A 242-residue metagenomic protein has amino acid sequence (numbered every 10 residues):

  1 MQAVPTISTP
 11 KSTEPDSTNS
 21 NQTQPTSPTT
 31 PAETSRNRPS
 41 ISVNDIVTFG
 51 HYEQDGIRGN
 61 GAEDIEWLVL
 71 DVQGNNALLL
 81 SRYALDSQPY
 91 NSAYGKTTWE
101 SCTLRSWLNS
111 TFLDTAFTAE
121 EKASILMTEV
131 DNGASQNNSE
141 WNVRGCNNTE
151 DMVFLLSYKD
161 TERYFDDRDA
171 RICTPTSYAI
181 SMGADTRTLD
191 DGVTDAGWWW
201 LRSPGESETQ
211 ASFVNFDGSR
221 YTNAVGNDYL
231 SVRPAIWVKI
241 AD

Functional and structural regions predicted by a protein language model:
A3-S35: N-terminal, intrinsically disordered, polar/charged segments of Gram-positive cell-envelope systems that serve as
P31-D242: Collagenous Gly-X-Y triple-helix signature in extracellular proteins
